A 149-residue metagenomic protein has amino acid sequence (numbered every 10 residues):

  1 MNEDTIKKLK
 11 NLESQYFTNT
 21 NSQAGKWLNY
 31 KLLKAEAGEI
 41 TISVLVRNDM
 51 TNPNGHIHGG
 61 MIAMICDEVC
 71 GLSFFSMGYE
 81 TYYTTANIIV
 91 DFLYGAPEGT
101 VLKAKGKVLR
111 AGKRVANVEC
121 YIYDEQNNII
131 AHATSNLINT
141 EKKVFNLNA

Functional and structural regions predicted by a protein language model:
M1-A149: Terminal targeting signals and extreme-terminal segments of soluble enzymes
